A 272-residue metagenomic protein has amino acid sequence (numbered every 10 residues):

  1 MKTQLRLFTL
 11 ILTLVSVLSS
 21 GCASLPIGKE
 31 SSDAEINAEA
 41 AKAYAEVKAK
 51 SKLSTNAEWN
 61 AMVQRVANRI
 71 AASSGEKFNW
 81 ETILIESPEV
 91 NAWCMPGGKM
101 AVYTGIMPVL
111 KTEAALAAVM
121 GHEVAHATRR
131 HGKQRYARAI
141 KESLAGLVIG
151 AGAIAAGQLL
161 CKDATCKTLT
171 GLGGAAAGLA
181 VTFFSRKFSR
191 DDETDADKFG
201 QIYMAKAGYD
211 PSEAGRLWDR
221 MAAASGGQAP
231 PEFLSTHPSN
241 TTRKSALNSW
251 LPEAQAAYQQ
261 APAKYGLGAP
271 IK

Functional and structural regions predicted by a protein language model:
M1-I11: Bacterial N-terminal signal peptides that target proteins for export
R6, S19-K272: A Zn2+-metalloprotease active-site environment signal
L10-L14, L18: Hydrophobic helical h-region of N-terminal Sec-dependent signal peptides in bacterial secretory/periplasmic proteins
